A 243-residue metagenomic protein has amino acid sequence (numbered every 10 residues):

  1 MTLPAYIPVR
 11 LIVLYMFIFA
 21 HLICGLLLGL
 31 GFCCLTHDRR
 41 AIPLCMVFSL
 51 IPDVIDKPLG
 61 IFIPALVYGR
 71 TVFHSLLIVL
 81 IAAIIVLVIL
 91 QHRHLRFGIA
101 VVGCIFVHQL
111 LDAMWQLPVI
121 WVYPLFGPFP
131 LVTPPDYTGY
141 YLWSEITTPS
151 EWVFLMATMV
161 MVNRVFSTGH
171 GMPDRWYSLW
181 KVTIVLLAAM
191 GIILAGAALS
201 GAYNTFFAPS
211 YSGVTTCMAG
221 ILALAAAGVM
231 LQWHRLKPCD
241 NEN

Functional and structural regions predicted by a protein language model:
T2-N243: N-terminal membrane-targeting hydrophobic helices
